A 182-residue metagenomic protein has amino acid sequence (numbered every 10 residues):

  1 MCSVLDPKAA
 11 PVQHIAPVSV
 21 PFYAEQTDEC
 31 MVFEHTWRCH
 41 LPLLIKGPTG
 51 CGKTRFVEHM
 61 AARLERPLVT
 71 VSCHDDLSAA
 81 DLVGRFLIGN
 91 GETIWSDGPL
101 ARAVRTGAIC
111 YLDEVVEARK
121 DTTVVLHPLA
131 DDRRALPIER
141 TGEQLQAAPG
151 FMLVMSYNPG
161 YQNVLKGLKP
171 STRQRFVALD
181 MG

Functional and structural regions predicted by a protein language model:
M1-G182: AAA+ P-loop NTPase catalytic core and its hallmark functional loops
